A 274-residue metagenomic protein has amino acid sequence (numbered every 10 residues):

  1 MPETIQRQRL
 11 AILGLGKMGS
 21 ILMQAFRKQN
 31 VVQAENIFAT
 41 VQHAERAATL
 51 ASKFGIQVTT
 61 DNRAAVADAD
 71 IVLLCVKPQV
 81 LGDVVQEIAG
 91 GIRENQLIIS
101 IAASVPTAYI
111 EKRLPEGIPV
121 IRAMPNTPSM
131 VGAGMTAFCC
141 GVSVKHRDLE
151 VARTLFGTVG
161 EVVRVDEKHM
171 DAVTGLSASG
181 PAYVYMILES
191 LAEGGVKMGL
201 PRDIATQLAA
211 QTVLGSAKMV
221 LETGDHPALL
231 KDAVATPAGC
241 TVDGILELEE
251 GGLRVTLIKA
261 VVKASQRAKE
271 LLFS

Functional and structural regions predicted by a protein language model:
M1-K53, Q57-T60, A64-D68, V196-K197: NAD(P)+-binding Rossmann beta1-loop-alpha1 motif at the extreme N-terminus of oxidoreductases
P2-Q6, A210-S274: NAD(P)-dependent Rossmann-like dehydrogenase/reductase catalytic/cofactor-binding core
L22, H43-E45, K53-F54, N62-A67 (+2 more regions): Rossmann-like NAD(P)(H) cofactor-binding subdomain of soluble oxidoreductases
Q33-N36, E94-Q96, D203: Short acidic capping loops at alpha-helix termini that bridge into adjacent secondary structure
I37, A47, A65, P201-L208 (+2 more regions): Small-residue helix-packing motif on alpha-helices
Y109-P119, M135-A172, Y185-E222, R267: Internal alpha-helical scaffold of NAD(P)-dependent oxidoreductase catalytic cores
V173-A182, K231: A short glycine-threonine-serine/GTX helix/turn-capping micro-motif
